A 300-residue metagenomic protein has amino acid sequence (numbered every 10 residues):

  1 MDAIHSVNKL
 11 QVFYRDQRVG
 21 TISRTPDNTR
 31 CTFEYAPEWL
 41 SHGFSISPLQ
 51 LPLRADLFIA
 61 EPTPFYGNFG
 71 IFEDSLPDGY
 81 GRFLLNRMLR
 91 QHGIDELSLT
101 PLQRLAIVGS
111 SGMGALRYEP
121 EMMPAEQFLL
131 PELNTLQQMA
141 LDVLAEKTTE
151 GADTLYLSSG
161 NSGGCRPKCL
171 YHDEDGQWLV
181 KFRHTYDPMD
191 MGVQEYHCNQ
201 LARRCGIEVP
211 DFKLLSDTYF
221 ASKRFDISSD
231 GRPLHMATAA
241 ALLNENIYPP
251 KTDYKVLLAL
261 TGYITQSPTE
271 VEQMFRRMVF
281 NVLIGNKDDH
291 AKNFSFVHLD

Functional and structural regions predicted by a protein language model:
M1-D300: Phosphate/dinucleotide-binding and metal-coordinating scaffold of catalytic cores in nucleotide-dependent enzymes
